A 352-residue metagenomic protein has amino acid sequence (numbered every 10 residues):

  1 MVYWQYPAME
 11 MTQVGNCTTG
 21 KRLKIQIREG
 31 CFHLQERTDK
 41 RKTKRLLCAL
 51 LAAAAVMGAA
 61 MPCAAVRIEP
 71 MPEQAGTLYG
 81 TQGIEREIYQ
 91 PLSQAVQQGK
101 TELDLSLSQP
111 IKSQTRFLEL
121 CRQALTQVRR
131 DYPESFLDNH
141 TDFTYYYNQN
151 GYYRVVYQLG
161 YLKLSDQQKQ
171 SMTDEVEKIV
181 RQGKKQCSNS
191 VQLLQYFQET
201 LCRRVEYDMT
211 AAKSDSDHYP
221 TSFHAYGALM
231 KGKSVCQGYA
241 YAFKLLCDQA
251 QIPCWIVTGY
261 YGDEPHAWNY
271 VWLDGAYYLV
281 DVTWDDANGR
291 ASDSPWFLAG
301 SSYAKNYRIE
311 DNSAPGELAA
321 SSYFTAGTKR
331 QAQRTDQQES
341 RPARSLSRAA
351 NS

Functional and structural regions predicted by a protein language model:
Q35-L46: Bacterial Sec-dependent N-terminal signal peptides
K44-V56: Sec-dependent N-terminal signal peptides
M57-M71: Sec-dependent signal peptide cleavage junction
Q167-A228: Secondary-structure boundary elements
G238-Y303: Hydrophobic/aromatic-rich core segments of domains that either
A291-S352: Low-complexity, Gly/Ser/Thr/Pro-rich intrinsically disordered linker/tail segments
